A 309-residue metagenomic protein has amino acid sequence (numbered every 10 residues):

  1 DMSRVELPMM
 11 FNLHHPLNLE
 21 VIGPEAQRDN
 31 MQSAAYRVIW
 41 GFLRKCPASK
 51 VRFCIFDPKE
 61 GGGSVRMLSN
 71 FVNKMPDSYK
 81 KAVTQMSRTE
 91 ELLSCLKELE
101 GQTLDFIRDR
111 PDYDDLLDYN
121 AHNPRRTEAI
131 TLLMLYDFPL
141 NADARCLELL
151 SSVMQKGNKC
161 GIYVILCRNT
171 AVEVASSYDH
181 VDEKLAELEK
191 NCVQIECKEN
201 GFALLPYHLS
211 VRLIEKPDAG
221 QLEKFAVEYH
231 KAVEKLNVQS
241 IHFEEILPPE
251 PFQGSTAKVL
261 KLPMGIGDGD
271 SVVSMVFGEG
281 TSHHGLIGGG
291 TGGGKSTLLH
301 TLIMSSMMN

Functional and structural regions predicted by a protein language model:
D1-Y113, Y119-A226, E244-N309: P-loop NTPase catalytic phosphate-binding loop
F225-L236: Extended, compositionally biased alpha-helical segments that mediate assembly or anchoring
